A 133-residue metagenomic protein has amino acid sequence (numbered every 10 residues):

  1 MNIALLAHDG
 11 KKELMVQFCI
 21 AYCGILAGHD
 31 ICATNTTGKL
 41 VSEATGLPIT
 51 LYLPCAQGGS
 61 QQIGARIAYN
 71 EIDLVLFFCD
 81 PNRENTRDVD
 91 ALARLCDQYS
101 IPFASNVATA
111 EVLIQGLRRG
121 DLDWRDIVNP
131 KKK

Functional and structural regions predicted by a protein language model:
L14-G24: Histidine-anchored nucleotide/phosphate-binding helix
G28-T37: Short internal beta-strands
D30, L47-Q57, W124-I127: Short hydrophobic/aromatic-enriched beta-strand-loop microsegments
Q57-Y99: Mid-chain, well-packed structural core segment of small domains
L95-I114: Short, acidic/small-residue loops that bind anionic groups at enzyme active sites
A108-K133: Short, glycine-/small-residue-rich phosphate/pyrophosphate-handling segment
